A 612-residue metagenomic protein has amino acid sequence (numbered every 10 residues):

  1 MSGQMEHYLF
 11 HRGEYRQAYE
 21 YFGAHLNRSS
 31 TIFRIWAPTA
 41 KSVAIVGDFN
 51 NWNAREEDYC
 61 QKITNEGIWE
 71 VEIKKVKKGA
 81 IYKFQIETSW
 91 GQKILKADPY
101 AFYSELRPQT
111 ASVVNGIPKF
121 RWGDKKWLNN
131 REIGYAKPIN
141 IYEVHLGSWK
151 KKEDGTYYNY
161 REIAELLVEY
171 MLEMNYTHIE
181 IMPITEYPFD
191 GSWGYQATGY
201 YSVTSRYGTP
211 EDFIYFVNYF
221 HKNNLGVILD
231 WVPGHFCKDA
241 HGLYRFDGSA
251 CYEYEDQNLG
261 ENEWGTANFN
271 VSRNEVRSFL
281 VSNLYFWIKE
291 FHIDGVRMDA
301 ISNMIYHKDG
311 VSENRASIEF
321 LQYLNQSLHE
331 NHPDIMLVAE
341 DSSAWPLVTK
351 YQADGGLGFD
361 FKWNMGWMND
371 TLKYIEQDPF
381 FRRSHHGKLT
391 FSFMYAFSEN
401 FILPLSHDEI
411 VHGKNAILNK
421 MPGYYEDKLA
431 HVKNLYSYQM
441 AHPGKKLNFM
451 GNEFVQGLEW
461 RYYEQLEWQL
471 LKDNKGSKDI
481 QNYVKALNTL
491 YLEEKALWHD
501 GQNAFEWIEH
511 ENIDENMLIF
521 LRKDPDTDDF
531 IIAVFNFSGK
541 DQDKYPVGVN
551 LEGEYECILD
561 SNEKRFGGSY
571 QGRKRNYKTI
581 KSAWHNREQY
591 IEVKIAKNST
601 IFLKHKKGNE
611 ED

Functional and structural regions predicted by a protein language model:
M1-K137, R161-M171, N175, D427-L429 (+2 more regions): Carbohydrate-interacting/catalytic domains
A37-T39, T64, K75, H145-K150 (+8 more regions): Short, flexible loop/turn elements at secondary-structure junctions
E105, K125-P138, H145-E313, V593: Substrate-binding/active-site clefts of carbohydrate-active enzymes
R107-P108, H292-D294, H307-E464, L471 (+4 more regions): Conserved alpha/beta catalytic core and glycan-binding cleft of carbohydrate-active enzymes
V168, V217, L284-I288, N325 (+2 more regions): Non-transmembrane alpha-helical segments in soluble domains of secreted/periplasmic/extracellular proteins
G194-Y201, I417, E464-E467: Surface-exposed, active-site-proximal loop segments in enzymatic domains
